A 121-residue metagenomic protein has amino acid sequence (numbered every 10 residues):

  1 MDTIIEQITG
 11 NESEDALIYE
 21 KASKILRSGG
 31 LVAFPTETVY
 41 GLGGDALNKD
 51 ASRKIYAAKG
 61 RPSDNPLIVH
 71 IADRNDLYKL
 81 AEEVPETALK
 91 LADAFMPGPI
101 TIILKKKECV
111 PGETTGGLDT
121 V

Functional and structural regions predicted by a protein language model:
M1-V121: Active-site-adjacent structural elements in enzyme catalytic cores
